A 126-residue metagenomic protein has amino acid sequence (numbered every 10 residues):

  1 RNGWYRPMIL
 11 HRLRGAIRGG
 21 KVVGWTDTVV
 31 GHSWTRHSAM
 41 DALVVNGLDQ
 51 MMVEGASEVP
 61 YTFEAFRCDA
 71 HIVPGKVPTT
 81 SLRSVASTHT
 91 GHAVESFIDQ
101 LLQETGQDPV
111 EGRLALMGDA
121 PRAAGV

Functional and structural regions predicted by a protein language model:
R1, V23-T28, P109-G118: Beta-strand segments within the central parallel beta-sheet cores of soluble alpha/beta enzyme folds
R1-N2, H32-R36, A120-A123: Flexible loop/turn segments at secondary-structure boundaries
P7-S96: Glycine-rich loop/linker segments at domain edges
P74, P78-V126: N-terminal leader/propeptide and maturation segments of large enzyme subunits in energy/redox metabolism and hydrolases
